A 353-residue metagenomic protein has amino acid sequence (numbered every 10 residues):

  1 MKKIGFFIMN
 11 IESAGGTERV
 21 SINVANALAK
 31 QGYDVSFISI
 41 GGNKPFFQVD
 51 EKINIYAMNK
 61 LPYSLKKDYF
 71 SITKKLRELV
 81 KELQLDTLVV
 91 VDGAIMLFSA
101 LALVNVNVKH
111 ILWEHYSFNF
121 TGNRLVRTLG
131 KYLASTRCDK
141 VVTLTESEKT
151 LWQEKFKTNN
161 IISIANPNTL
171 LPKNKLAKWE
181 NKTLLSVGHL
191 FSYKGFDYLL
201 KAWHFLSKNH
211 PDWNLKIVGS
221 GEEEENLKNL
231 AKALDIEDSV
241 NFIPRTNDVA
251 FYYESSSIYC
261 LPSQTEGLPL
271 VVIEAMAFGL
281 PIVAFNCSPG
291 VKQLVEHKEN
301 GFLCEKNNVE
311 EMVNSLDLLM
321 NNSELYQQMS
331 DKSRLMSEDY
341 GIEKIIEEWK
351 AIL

Functional and structural regions predicted by a protein language model:
F7-N23, A27-K67, Q153-K155, S163: N-terminal strand-loop element at the rim of the active site of nucleotide-sugar-dependent glycosyltransferases
G15-N23, K182, S186-P211, E222-N229 (+1 more regions): A conserved mid-protein helix/loop that constitutes part of the nucleotide-sugar donor-binding site
V90-M96, E114: Short His-centered aromatic/hydrophobic patch
T136-K173: Donor nucleotide-sugar binding/catalytic pocket of nucleotide-sugar-dependent glycosyltransferases
R245, Q264: Aromatic "clamp/platform" in nucleotide-sugar-dependent glycosyltransferases that forms part of the donor/acceptor
P281-F285: Short hydrophobic beta-strand element within catalytic cores of glycosyltransferases and related nucleotide-activated
H297-K298, F302-V309, L318-S323: Conserved acidic donor-binding segment of nucleotide-sugar-dependent glycosyltransferases
E311, L318, L325-D339, A351: A short, well-ordered alpha-helix in the C-terminal region of glycosyltransferases
